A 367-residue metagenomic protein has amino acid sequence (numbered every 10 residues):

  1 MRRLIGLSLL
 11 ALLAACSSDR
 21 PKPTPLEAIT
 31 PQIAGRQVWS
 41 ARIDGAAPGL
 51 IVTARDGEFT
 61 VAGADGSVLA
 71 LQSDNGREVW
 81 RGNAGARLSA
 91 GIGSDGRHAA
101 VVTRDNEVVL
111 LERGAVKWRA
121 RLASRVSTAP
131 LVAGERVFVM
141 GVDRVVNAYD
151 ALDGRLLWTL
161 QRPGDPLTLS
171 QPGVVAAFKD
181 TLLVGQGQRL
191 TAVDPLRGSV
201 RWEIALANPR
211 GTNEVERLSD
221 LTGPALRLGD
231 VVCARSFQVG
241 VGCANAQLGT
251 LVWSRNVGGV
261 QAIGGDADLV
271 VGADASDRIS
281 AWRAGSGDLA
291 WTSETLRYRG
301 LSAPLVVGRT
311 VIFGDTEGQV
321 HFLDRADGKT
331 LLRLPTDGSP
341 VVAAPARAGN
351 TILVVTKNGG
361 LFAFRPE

Functional and structural regions predicted by a protein language model:
L12-A15: C-terminal motif of bacterial Sec signal peptides marking the signal peptidase cleavage site
R20-T53, W80-G96, K117-A133, L156-K179 (+4 more regions): Extracytoplasmic beta-rich repeat domains
G63-A64, T103-R104, G141-V142, G185-G187 (+4 more regions): Structural signature of WD-repeat beta-propellers
Q72-N75, E112-A115, D150-D153, P195-G198 (+4 more regions): Short loop/turn segments that connect beta-strands within beta-propeller blades
A273-S280, D288-F322: Loop/turn-rich, solvent-exposed surfaces of beta-rich toroidal or solenoidal domains
T330, P335-E367: Blade-level signature of beta-propeller repeat domains, shared across WD40, Kelch, NHL, RCC1 and BNR/Asp-box propellers
